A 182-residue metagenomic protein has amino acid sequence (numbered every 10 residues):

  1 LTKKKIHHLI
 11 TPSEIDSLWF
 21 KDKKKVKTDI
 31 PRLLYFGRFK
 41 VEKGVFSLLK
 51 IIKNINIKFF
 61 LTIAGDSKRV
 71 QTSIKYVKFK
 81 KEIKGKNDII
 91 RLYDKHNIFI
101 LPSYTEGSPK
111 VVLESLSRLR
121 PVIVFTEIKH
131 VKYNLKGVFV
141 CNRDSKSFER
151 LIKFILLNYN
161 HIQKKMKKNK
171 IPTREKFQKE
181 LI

Functional and structural regions predicted by a protein language model:
P12-I30, Q71-T72: Acidic anion/phosphate-binding donor-loop and adjacent secondary structure in glycosyltransferase catalytic cores
P31, Y35-N54: A conserved mid-protein helix/loop that constitutes part of the nucleotide-sugar donor-binding site
V70-N87: Nucleotide-activated donor-binding/catalytic signature segment of Leloir-type glycosyltransferases, i.e., the conserved
R91-H96: Short alpha-helical donor nucleotide-sugar binding micro-motif in glycosyltransferases
Y104: Aromatic "clamp/platform" in nucleotide-sugar-dependent glycosyltransferases that forms part of the donor/acceptor
P121-F125: Short hydrophobic beta-strand element within catalytic cores of glycosyltransferases and related nucleotide-activated
G137-K146, F154-Y159: Conserved acidic donor-binding segment of nucleotide-sugar-dependent glycosyltransferases
Y159-I182: A charged, aromatic-enriched C-terminal amphipathic alpha-helix characteristic of glycosyltransferases across folds
